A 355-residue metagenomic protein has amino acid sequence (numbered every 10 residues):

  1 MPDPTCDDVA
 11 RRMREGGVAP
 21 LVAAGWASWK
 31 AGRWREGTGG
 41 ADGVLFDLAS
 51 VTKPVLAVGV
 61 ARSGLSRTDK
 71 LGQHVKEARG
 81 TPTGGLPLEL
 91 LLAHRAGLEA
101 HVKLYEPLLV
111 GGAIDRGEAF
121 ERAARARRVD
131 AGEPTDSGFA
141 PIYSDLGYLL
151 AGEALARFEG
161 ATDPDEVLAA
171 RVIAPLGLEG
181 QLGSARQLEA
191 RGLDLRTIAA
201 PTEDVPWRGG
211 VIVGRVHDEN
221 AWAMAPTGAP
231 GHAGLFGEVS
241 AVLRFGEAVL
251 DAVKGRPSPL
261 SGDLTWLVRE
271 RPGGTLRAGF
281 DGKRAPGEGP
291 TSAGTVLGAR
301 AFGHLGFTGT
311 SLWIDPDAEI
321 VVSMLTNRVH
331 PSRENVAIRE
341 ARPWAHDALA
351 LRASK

Functional and structural regions predicted by a protein language model:
M1-D8, E288-T295, A348-K355: Short, positively charged
P2-T5, L48, T52, L56 (+4 more regions): Hydrophobic (often cysteine-bearing) scaffold residues that line and stabilize catalytic clefts of nucleotide/cofactor
D7-L48, V58-G59, R67, P107-V110 (+2 more regions): A short, well-structured edge-of-sheet supersecondary motif
V9-A10, A24, K53-V60, L91 (+4 more regions): Residue-level preference for non-acidic, small/hydrophobic
A19-L21, W29, R33-W34, T81-R300: Short, surface-exposed loop or secondary-structure junction motifs that flank catalytic or metal-binding residues
L45, K70, G85-E89: Alpha-helical scaffolds flanking conserved acidic
R67-P82, P175-L176: Short, glycine/proline-biased beta-turn/loop segments that scaffold the active-site neighborhood
G303-K355: Structured C-terminal helix/loop/strand segments within mature extracytoplasmic catalytic/sensor domains
